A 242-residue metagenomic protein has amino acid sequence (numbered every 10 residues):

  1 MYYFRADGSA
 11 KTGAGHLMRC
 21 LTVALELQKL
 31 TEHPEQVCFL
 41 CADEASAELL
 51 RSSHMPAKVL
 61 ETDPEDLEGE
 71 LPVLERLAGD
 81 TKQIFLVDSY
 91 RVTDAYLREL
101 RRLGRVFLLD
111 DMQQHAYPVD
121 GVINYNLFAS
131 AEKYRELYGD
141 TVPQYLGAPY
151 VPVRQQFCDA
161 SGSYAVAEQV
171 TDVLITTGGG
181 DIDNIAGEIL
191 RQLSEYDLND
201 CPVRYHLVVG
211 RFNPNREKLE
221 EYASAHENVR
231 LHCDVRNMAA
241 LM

Functional and structural regions predicted by a protein language model:
Y3, C38, V173-L174: Conserved beta-strand elements of the Class I
F4-L17, T176-D183: Short, glycine-rich nucleotide/cofactor-binding loops
R5-K11, R19-Q28, L40-Y138: Active-site and donor-binding regions of nucleotide-sugar-utilizing enzymes
H16-T31, G187-S194: Histidine-anchored nucleotide/phosphate-binding helix
L30-C38, P56, N199-R204, E227: A generic structural motif
L103-L109, R154-A160, R230-H232: Short gly/ser/thr-rich secondary-structure transition/capping motifs
V119-N184, G210, R216-E217: A nucleotide-sugar donor-handling region in carbohydrate enzymes
S161-G162, A167-M242: Donor-nucleotide binding loops and adjacent catalytic segments primarily of GT-B fold Leloir glycosyltransferases
